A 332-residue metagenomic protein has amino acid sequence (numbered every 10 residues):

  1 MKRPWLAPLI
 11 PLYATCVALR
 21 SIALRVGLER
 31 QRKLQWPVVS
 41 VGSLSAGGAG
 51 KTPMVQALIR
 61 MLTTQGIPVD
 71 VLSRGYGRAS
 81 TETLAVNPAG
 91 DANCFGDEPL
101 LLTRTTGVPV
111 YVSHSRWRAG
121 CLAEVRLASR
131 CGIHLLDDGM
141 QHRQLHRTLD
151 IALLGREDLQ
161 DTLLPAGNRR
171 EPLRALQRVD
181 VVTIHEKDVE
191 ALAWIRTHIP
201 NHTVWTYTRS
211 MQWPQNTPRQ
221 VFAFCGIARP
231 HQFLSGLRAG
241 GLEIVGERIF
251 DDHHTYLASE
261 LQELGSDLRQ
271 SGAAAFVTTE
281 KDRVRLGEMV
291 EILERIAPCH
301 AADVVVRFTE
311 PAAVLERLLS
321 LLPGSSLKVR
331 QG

Functional and structural regions predicted by a protein language model:
M1-T15: Charged, amphipathic alpha-helical linker segments immediately N-terminal to NTP-binding catalytic cores
L12, T52, L102, D137 (+3 more regions): Residue-level signal for inorganic ion chemistry
S21-P88, A301, G332: Walker A (P-loop) phosphate-binding motif
A57, M61, D137, G236: Rossmann-fold NAD(P)-dependent oxidoreductase module
T64-Q65, R143-T148, A152-G332: ATP-dependent carboxylate-amine ligase
P68, P109, E243: Residue-level detector of anion-binding/catalytic polar loops
G75-N201: Phosphate/Mg2+-binding loops and adjacent switch elements in nucleotide/diphosphate-handling enzyme cores
